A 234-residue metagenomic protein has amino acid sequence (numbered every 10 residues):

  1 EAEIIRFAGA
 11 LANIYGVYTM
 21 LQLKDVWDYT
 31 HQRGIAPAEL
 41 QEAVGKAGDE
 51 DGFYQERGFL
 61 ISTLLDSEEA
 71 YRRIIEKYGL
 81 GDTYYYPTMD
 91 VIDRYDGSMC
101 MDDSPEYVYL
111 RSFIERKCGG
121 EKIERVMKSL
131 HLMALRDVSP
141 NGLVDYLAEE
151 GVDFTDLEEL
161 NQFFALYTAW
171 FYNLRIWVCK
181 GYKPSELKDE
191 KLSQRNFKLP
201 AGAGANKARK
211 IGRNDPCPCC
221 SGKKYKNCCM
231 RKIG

Functional and structural regions predicted by a protein language model:
E1-G234: Acidic/negatively charged segments and metal-coordination signatures
